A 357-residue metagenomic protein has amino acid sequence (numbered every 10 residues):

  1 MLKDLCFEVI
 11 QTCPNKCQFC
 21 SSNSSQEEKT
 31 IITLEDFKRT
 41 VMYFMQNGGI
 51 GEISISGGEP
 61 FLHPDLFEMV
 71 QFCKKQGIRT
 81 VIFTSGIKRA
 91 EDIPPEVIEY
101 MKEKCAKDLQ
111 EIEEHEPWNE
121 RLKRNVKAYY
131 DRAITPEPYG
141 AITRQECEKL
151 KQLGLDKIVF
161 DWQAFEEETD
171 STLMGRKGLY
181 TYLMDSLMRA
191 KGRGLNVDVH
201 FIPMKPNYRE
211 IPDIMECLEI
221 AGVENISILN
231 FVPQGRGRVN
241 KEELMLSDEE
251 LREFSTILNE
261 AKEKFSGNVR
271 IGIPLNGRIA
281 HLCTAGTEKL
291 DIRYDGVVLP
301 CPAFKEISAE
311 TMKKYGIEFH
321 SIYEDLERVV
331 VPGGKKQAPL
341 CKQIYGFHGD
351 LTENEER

Functional and structural regions predicted by a protein language model:
M1, N23, V297-V298, P302-R357: Flexible mid-to-C-terminal extensions adjoining Fe-S/redox cofactors in radical SAM and related proteins
M1-K149, D156: Conserved alpha-helical substructure of the radical SAM core
D4, G286-T287: Short coil/loop residues immediately preceding or within conserved phosphate-binding loops of NTP-utilizing enzyme
C6, I10-C13, N276, Y294 (+1 more regions): Residue-level signal for mature regions of secreted extracellular proteins and peptides
C13, C17-C20, C283, C301 (+1 more regions): Short cysteine clusters
L62-H63, R89-A90, M204-Y208, S308 (+2 more regions): Alpha-helix N-cap/loop-to-helix initiation residues
R79, Y100-T135, C147-K157, D161-A285 (+2 more regions): Radical SAM enzyme [4Fe-4S]-AdoMet core and its adjacent flexible, acidic and glycine-rich loops/tails across
